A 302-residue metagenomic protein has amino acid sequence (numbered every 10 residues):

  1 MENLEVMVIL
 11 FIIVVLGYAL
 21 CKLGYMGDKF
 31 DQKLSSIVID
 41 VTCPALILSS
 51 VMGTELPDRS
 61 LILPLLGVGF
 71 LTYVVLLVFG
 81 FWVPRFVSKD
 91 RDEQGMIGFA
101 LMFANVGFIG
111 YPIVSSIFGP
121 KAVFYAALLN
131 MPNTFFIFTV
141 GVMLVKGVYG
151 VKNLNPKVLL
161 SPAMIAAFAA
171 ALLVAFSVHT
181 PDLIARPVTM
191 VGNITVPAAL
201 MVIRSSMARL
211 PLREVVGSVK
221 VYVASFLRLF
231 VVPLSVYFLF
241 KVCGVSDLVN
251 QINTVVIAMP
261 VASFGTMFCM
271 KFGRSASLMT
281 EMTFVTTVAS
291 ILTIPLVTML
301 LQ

Functional and structural regions predicted by a protein language model:
M1-Q302: Alpha-helical transmembrane segments of multi-pass small-molecule/ion transporters
